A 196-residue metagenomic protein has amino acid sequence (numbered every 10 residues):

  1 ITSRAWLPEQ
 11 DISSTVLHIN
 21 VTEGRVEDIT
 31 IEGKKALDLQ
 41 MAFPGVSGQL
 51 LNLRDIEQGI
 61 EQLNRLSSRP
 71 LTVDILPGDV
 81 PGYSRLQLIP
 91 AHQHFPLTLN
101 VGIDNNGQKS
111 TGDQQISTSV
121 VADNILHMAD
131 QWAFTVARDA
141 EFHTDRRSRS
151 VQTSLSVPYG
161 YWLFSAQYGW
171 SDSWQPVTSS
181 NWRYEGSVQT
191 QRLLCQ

Functional and structural regions predicted by a protein language model:
I1-G107, V136-S150: Periplasmic polypeptide-binding modules associated with outer-membrane biogenesis and secretion
V80, Q93-P96, G107-Q115, D123-D130: Solenoidal tandem-repeat scaffolds enriched in leucines and small polar residues
G82-S84, G112-I116, R147-V151, S187-Q191: Residues that define the transmembrane beta-barrel architecture of outer-membrane proteins
L97-T98, L126-W132, G160-A166: Repeated loop/turn-to-beta-strand initiation elements of outer-membrane beta-barrel proteins
V101, T118-A122, T153-V157, L193-C195: Residues on the lipid-exposed face of transmembrane beta-strands in outer-membrane beta-barrel proteins
I103-G107, N124, V136-F142, Y159-Y161 (+1 more regions): Transmembrane beta-strands of outer-membrane beta-barrel pores
N106-S110, S156, W182-Y184, T190: Beta-stranded membrane pore/translocator domains
T144-S150, P176-R183: Outer-membrane beta-barrel translocator domains and adjoining extracellular loop/strand segments of Gram-negative
